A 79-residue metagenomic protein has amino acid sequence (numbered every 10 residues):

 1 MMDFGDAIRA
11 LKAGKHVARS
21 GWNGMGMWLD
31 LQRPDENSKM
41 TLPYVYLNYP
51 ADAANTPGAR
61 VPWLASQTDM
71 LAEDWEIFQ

Functional and structural regions predicted by a protein language model:
M1-L11, N23: Surface-exposed ligand/attachment interfaces on beta-rich extracellular proteins
G5, L42, G58-V61: Low-complexity, intrinsically disordered short peptide segments enriched in small/polar/basic residues
M25-M27: Short, solvent-exposed loop/turn segments at secondary-structure junctions
D30-L31: Short beta-strand-centered aromatic/proline hotspots
P34-A54: Basic/aromatic-rich interaction segments and small domains that mediate binding to polyanionic partners
A51-Q79: Short, compact, well-ordered microdomains
